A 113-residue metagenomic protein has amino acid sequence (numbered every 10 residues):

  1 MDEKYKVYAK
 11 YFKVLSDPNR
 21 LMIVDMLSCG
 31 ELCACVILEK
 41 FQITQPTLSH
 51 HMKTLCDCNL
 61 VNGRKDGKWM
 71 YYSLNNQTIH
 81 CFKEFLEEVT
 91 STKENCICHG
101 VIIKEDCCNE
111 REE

Functional and structural regions predicted by a protein language model:
E3, V7, N76-E113: Amphipathic alpha-helical dimerization/coiled-coil segments that flank or bridge DNA-binding/regulatory modules
K6-T44, M70-I79: N-terminal helix-turn-helix DNA-binding core of bacterial DNA-binding proteins
D25, S49-H51, K68: Base-recognition residues in the alpha-helical recognition helix of bacterial helix-turn-helix
E39, K53-D57: Residue-level detection of the helix-turn-helix DNA-binding "recognition helix"
I43, L48, I102-I103: A short, surface-exposed loop/turn module that caps and links secondary-structure elements
C56-D66, S73: Beta-hairpin "wing" of winged helix-turn-helix
